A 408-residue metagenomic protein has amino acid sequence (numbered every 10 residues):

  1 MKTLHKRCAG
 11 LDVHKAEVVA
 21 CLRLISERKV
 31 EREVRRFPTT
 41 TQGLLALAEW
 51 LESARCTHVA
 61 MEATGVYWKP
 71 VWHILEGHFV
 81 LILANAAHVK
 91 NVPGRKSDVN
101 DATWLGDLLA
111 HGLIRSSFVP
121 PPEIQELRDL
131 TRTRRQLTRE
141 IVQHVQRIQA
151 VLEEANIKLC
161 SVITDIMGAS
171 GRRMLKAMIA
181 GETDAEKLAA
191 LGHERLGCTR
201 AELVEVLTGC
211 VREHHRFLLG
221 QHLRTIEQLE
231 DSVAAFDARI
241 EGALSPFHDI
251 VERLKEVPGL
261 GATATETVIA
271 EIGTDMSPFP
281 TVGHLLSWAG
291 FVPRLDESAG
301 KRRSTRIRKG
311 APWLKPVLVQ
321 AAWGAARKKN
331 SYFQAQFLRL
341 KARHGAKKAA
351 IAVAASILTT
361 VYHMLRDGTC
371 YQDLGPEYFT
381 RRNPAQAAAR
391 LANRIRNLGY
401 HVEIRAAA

Functional and structural regions predicted by a protein language model:
M1-A408: A detector of single, family-specific signature residues that are central to catalytic or substrate-handling motifs
